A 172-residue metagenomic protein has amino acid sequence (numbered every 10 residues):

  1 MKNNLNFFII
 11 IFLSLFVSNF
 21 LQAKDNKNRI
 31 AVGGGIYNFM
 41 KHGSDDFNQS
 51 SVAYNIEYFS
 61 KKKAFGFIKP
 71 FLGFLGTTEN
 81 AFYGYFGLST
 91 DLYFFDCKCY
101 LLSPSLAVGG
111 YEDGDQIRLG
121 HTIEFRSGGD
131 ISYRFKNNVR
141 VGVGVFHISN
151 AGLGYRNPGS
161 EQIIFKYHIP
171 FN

Functional and structural regions predicted by a protein language model:
M1-K27, N172: Cleavable N-terminal export/targeting peptides
N28-I30, K62-I68, D96-Y100, N137-V143: Repeated loop/turn-to-beta-strand initiation elements of outer-membrane beta-barrel proteins
I30, S50-I56, I68, F82-L88 (+2 more regions): Hydrophobic, lipid-facing positions within transmembrane beta-strands of outer-membrane proteins
I30-G34, P70-F74, L102-L106, I131 (+2 more regions): Membrane-embedded beta-strand positions of outer-membrane beta-barrel proteins
G35-F39, F59, G73-T77, S89-D91 (+2 more regions): Outer-membrane beta-barrel pore domains and translocons
K41-V52, F74-Y85, D96, G114-T122 (+1 more regions): Solvent-exposed loop/turn segments connecting transmembrane beta-strands in outer-membrane beta-barrel proteins
Y58-K62, T90-F94, Y133, H147 (+1 more regions): Residue-level signature of outer-membrane beta-barrel architecture
P158-N172: Outer-membrane beta-barrel "beta-signal"
